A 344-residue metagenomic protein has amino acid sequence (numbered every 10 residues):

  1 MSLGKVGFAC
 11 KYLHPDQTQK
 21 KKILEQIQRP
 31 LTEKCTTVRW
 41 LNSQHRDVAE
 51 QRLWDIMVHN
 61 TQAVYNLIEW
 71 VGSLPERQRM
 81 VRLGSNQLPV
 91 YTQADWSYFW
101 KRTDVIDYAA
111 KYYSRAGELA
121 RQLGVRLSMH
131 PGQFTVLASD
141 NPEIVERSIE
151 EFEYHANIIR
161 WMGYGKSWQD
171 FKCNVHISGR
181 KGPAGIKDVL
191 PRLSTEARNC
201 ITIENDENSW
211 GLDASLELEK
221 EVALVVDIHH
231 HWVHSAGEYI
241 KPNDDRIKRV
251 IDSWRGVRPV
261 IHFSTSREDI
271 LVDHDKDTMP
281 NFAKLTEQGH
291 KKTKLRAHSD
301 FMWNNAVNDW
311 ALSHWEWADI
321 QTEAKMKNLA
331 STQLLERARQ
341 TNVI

Functional and structural regions predicted by a protein language model:
M1-R126, T135-S148, N157, W161-Y164 (+4 more regions): Alpha/beta catalytic barrel-like cores
G84-N86, L127-G132, K166-I177: Core alpha/beta catalytic barrel or barrel-like domain that forms the active/cofactor pocket in diverse metabolic
H130, D227, I320: Conserved, mostly hydrophobic/aromatic
V145-A223, H229: Eukaryote-skewed repeat-based solenoidal scaffolds used as protein-protein interaction platforms, primarily
V222-I228, R339-I344: Short hydrophobic/aromatic-enriched beta-strand-loop microsegments
V225, H231, N243-I247: Catalytic-core regions of glycoside hydrolase
H231-G237: Long amphipathic alpha-helical scaffold regions
